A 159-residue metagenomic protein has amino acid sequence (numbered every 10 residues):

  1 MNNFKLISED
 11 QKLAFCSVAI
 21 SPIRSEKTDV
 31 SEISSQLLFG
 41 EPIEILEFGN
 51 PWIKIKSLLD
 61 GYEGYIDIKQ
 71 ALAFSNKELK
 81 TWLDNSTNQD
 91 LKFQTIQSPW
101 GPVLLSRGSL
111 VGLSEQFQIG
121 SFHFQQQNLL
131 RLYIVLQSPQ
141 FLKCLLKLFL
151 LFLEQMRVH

Functional and structural regions predicted by a protein language model:
M1-A14, S35, F39-P42, G49 (+1 more regions): Boundary regions of SH3-family modules and the immediately adjacent low-complexity/disordered segments in eukaryotic
F15-A19: OB/S1-fold single-stranded nucleic-acid-binding modules and their adjacent gly/ser/pro-rich low-complexity linkers
V30: Intrinsically disordered, low-complexity polar regions and short flexible loop motifs
Q155-H159: Active-site nucleophilic cysteine motif
